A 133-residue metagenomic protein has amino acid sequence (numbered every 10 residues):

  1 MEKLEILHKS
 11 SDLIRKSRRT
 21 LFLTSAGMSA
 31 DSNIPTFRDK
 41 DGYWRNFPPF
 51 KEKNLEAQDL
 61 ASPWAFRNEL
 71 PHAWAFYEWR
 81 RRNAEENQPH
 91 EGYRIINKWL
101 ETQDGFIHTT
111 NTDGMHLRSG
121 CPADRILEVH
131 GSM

Functional and structural regions predicted by a protein language model:
M1-M133: Conserved catalytic core of sirtuin-type NAD+-dependent deacylases
